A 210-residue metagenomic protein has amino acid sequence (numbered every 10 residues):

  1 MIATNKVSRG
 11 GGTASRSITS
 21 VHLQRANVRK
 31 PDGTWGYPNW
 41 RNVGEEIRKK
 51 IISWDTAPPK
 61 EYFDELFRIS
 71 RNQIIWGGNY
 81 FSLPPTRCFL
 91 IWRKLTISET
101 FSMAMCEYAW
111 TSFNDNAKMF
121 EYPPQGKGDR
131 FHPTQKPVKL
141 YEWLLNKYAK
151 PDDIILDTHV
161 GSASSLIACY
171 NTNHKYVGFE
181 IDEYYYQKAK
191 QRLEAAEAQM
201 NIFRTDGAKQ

Functional and structural regions predicted by a protein language model:
M1-I18, L23-Q210: Class I S-adenosyl-L-methionine
